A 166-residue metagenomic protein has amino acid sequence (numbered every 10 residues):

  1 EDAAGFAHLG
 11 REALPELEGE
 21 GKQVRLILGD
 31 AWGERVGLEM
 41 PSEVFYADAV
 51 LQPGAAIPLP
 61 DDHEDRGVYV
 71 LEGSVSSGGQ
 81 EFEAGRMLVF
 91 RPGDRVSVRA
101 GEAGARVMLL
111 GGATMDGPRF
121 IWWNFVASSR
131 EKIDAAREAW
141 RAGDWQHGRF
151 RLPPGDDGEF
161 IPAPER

Functional and structural regions predicted by a protein language model:
E1-R166: Jelly-roll (double-stranded beta-helix
